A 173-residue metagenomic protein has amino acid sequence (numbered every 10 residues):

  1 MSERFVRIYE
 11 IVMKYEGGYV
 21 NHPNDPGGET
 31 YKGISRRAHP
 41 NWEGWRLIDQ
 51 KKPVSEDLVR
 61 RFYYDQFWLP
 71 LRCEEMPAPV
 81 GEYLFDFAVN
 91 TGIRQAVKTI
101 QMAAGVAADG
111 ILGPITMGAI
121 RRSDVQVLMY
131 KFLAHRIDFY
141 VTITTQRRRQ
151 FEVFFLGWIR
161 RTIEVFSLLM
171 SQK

Functional and structural regions predicted by a protein language model:
M1-K173: Cell-wall polysaccharide-cleaving catalytic domain and substrate-binding groove, primarily in peptidoglycan/chitin
